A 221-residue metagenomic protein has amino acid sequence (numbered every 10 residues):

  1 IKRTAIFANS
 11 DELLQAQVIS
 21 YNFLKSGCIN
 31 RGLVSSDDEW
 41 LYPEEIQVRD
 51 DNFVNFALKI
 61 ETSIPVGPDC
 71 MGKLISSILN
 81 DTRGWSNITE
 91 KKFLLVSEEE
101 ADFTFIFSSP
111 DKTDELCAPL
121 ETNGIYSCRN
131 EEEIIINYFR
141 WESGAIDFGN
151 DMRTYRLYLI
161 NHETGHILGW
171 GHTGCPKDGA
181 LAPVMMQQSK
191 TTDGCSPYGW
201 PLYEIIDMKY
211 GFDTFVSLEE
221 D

Functional and structural regions predicted by a protein language model:
I1-R3, A8, V18-I19, N123-C128 (+2 more regions): Metalloprotease/metallohydrolase-associated module, dominated by Zn2+-dependent proteases
R3-Y42: Long, contiguous juxta-domain segments that are non-catalytic but functionally important
D50-P65: Acidic/histidine-rich, surface-exposed loop or edge segments in extracytoplasmic proteins
N55-L58, T104-I106, I134-N137, I167 (+1 more regions): Structural recognition of the beta-strand scaffold that forms the well-ordered cores of secreted hydrolase catalytic
T62-V66, P110-D114, R140-G144, G165-H166 (+2 more regions): Solvent-exposed loop/turn segments at secondary-structure junctions within structured extracellular/periplasmic domains
D69, K73-L157: Metzincin-family zinc-dependent endopeptidase catalytic domain
S77-S86, I167, G171, Q188-T191: Structured segments of extracytoplasmic/periplasmic soluble domains in secreted or envelope-associated proteins
R153-G171: Active-site recognition of the HExxH zinc-binding catalytic motif
